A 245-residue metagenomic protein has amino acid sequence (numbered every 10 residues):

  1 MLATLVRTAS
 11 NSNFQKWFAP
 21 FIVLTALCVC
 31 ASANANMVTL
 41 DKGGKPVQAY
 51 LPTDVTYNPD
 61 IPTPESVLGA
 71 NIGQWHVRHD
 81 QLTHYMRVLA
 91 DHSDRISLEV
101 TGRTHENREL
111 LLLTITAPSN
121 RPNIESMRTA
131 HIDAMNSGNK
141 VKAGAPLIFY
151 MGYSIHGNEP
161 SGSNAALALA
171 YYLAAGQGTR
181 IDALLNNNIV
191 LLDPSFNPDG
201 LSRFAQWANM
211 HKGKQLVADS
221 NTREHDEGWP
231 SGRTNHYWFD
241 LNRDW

Functional and structural regions predicted by a protein language model:
M1-Q15: N-terminal secretory signal peptides that target proteins for export/translocation
A19-V29: Bacterial N-terminal signal peptides
A33-M37: Boundary at the C-terminal end of the N-terminal hydrophobic targeting segment
V55-Q74, M151: Acidic/histidine-rich, surface-exposed loop or edge segments in extracytoplasmic proteins
Y57, I72-L82, E159-A166, T234 (+1 more regions): Solvent-exposed, acidic/flexible segments
D91-F149: Soluble metallo-hydrolase cores and metallopeptidase-like ectodomains found primarily in the secretory/periplasmic
P118, R128, N136-G152, P160-W245: Active-site/substrate-binding loop(s) of hydrolase catalytic cores
H156: Conserved phosphate/anionic-ligand binding catalytic regions in large, soluble enzymes, centered on
